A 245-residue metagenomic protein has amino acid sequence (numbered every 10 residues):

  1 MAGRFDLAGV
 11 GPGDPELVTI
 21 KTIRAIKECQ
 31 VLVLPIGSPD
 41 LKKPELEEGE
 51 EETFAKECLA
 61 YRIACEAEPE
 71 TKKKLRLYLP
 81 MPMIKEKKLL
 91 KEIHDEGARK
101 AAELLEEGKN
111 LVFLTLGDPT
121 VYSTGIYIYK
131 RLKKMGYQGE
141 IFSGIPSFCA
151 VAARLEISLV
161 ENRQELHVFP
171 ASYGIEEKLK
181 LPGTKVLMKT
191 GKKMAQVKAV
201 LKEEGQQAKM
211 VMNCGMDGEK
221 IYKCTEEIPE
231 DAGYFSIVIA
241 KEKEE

Functional and structural regions predicted by a protein language model:
M1-L77, M216, Y222-P229: Glycine-rich, flexible N-terminal cofactor/catalytic loop recognition
M1-V10, K85-K87, L159-N162: Short, basic, glycine/proline-bearing loop/turn elements
F5, P44-G49, L179-E245: A contiguous loop/helix-start segment that scaffolds small-molecule binding in enzyme catalytic cores
K27-E28, E107, L181: Alpha-helix C-terminal capping/helix-to-coil transition sites in glycosyltransferase folds
L34-P35, Y78, F113-T115, I141-G144 (+1 more regions): General beta-strand structural signal in soluble alpha/beta enzymes
C65, L75-E106: Glycine/small-residue-rich loop that forms an oxyanion/phosphate-binding "nest" at active or ligand-binding sites
G108-Y122: Conserved Motif II region of HX4D acyltransferases
T120-L181, P229, K243: Class I SAM-dependent methyltransferase SAM-binding "motif I" and its flanking Rossmann-like core
